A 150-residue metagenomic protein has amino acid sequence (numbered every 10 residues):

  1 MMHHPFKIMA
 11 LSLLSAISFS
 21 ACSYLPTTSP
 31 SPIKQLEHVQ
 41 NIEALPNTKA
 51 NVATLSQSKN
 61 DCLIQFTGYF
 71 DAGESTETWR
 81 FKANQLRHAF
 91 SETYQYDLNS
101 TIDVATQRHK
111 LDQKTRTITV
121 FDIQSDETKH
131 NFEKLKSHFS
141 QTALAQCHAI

Functional and structural regions predicted by a protein language model:
M2-L11: Bacterial N-terminal signal peptides that target proteins for export
S20-A21: C-terminal motif of bacterial Sec signal peptides marking the signal peptidase cleavage site
Y24-T78: N-terminal secretory signal peptides
D61-A105: Mature extracytoplasmic domains of secretory-pathway proteins
W79-F81, R108-L111, T119: Aromatic-rich beta-strand edge motifs centered on tyrosine
I102-K114: Long, amphipathic, charge-rich alpha-helical segments that form helical bundles/coiled-coils
D112-I150: C-terminal partner/receptor-binding element of secreted or periplasmic proteins
